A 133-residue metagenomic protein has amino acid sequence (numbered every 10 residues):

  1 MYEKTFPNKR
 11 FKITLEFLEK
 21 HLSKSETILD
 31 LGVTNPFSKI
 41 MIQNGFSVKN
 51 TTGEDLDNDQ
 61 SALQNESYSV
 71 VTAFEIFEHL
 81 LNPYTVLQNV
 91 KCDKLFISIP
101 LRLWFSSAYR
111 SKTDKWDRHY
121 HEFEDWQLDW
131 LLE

Functional and structural regions predicted by a protein language model:
M1-V70, Y84-N89, T113-E133: Conserved N-terminal segment of class I S-adenosyl-L-methionine
L29, F74, I97: Active-site flanking residues adjacent to catalytic metal/cofactor-binding acidic residues
T34-F37, F77-E78, L101-W104: Short, solvent-exposed loop/turn segments at secondary-structure junctions
V70-I76: A short beta-strand submotif of the Rossmann-like class I SAM-dependent methyltransferase core that lines
V71, D93-L95: Short, well-ordered beta-strand core segments
I76, L80, Y120: Histidine-centered catalytic micro-motifs
H79-C92, I99: A short, conserved alpha-helix within the catalytic core of class I
I97-H121: Short, glycine-/aromatic-enriched active-site segment of Class I SAM-dependent methyltransferases
